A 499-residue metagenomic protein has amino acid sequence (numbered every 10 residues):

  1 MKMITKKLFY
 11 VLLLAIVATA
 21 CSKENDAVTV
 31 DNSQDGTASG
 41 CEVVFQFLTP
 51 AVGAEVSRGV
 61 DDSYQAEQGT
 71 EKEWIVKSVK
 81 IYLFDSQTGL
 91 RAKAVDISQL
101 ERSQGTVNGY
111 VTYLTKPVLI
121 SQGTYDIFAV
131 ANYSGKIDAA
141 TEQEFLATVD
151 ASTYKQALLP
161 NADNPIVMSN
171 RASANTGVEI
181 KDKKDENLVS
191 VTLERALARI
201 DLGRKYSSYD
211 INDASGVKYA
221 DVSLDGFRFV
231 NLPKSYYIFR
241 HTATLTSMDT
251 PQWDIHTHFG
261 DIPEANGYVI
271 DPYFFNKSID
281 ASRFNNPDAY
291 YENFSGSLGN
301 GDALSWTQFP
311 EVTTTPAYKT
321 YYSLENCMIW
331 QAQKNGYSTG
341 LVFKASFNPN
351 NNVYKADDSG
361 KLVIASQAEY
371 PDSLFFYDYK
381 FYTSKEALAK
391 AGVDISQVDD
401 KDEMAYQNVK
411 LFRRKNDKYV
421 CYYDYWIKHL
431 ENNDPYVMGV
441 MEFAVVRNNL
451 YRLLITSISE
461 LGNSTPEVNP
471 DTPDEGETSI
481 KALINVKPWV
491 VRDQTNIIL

Functional and structural regions predicted by a protein language model:
K2-V11, T19-L499: Sec-type signal peptide cleavage vicinity
